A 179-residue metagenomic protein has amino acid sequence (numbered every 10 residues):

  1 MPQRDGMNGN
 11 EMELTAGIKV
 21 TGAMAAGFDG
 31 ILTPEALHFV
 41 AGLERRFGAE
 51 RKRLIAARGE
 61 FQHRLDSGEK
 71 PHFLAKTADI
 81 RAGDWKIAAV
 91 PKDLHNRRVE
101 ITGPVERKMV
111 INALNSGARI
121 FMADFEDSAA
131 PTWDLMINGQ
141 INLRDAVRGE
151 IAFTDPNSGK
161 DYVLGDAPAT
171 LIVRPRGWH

Functional and structural regions predicted by a protein language model:
P2-H179: Non-catalytic helical/linker scaffolds that mediate oligomerization, partner binding, and domain coupling around large
